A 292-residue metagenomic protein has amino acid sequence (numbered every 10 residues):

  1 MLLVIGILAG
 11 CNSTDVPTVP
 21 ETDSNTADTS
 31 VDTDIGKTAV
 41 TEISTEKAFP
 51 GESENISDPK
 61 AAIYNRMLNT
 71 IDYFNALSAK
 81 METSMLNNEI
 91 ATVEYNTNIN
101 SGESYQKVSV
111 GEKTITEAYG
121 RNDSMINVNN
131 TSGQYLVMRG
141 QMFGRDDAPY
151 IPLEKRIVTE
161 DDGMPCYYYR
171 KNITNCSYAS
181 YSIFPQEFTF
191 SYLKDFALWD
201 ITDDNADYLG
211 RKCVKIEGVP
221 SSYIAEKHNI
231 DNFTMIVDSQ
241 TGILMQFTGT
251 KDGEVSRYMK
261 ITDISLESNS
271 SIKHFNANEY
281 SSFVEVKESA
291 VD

Functional and structural regions predicted by a protein language model:
M1-L3: Sec-dependent N-terminal signal peptides
G6-Y105, G133, R139-D162, N205 (+1 more regions): N-terminal leader/targeting segments and the immediate start of mature chains
N65, P152-T241, M245-Q246, F283-A290: Extended beta-strand-rich segments in extracellular/periplasmic secretory proteins, especially within noncatalytic
A79-S84, Y105-G111, K215-I224, F247-T250: Short beta-strand segments that buttress and anchor functional surface loops
T92-S182, Q246, E254-Y258: An acidic-aromatic
V93-T97, N232-V237, M259-D263: Hydrophobic/aromatic beta-strand elements that line small-molecule binding cavities or substrate pockets in beta-rich
A118, N127-V128, N205, I236-V237 (+1 more regions): Hydrophobic beta-strand positions
L209, H228-N229, K251-E267: Short aromatic loop motif centered on NTY/YTY
